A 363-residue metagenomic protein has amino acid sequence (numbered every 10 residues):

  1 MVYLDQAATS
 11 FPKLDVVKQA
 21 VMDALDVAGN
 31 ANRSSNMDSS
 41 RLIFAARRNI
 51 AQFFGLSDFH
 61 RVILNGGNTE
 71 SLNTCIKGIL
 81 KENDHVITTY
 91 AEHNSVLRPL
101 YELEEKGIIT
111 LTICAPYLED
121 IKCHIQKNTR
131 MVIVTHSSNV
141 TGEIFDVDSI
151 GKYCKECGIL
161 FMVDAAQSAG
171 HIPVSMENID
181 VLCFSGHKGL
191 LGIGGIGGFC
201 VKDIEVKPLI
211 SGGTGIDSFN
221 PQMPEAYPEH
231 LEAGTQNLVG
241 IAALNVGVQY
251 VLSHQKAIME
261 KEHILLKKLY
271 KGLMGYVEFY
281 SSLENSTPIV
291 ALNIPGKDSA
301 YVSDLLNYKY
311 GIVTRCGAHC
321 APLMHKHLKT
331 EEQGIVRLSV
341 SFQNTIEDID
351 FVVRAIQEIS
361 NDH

Functional and structural regions predicted by a protein language model:
M1-H363: Pyridoxal 5′-phosphate
